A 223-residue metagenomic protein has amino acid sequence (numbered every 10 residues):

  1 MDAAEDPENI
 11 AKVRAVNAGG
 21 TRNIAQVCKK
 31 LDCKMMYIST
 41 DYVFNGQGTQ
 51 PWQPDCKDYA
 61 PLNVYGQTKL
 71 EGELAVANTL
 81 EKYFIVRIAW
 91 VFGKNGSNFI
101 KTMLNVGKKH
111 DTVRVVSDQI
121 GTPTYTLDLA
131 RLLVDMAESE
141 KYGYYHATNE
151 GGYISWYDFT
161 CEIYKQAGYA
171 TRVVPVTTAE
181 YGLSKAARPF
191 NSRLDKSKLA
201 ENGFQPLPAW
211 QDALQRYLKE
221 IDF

Functional and structural regions predicted by a protein language model:
M1-V16: NAD(P)H-binding glycine-rich loop region in Rossmannoid oxidoreductase-like domains and their noncatalytic homologs
K12-N23, Q67-T68: Glycine-rich NAD(P)-binding loop of the Rossmann-fold in SDR/ketoreductase-type enzymes
T21-I24, E73, L133: Conserved internal alpha-helix within the Rossmann fold of NAD(P)-dependent oxidoreductases
R22-L62: Conserved Rossmann-fold NAD(P)-dependent oxidoreductase catalytic core, especially the SDR/UDP-sugar
K29, A60-F84: Active-site Tyr-X1-5-Lys
L74-G121, L127-D128, D135: NAD(P)-dependent short-chain dehydrogenase/reductase
L132, S139-S184, F190-N191, W210: Mid/C-terminal beta-alpha module of Rossmann-like enzyme folds, strongest in SDR-family dehydrogenases/epimerases
F190-F223: C-terminal amphipathic/interface module of NAD(P)-dependent oxidoreductases and related NAD-binding regulators
